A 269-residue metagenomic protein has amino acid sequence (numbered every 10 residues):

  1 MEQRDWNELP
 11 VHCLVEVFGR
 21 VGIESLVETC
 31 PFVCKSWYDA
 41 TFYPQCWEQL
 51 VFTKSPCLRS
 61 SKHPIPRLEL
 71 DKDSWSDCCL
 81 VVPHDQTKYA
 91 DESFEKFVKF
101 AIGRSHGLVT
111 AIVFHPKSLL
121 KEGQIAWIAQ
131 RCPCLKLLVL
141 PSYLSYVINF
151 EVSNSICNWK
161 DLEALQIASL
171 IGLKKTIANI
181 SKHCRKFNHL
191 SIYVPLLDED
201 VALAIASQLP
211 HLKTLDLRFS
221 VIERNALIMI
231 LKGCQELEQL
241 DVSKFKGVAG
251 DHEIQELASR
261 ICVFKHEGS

Functional and structural regions predicted by a protein language model:
M1-S269: The conserved beta-strand core of Leucine-Rich Repeat
